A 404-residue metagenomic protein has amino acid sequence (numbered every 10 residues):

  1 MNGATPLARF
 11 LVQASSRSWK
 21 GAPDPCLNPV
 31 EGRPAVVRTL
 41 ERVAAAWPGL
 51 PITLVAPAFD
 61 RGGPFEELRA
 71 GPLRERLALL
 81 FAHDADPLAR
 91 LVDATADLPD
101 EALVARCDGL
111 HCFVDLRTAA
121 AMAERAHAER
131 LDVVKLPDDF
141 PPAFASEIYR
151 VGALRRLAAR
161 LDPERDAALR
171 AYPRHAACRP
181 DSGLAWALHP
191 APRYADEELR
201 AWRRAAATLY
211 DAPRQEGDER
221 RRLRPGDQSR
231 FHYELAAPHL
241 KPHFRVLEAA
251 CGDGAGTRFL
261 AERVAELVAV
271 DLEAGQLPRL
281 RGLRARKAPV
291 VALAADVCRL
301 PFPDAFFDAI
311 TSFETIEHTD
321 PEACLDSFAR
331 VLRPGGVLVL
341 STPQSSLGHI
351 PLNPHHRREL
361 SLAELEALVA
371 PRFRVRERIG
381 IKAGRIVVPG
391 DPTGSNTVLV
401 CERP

Functional and structural regions predicted by a protein language model:
M1-A22: N-terminal nucleotide-binding beta1-loop-alpha1 segment
R42-P48: Short, acidic, metal-binding catalytic loop of nucleotide-sugar glycosyltransferases
P57-A123: Short phosphate-binding loop-to-helix
V114-Y194: Conserved core of the sugar-phosphate nucleotidyltransferase
L199-F302, A309-F313, C324-L325, L362-E364 (+2 more regions): Conserved N-terminal segment of class I S-adenosyl-L-methionine
A323-P334: A short glycine-rich, Lys/Arg-flanked "PGG" loop and its adjoining helix->strand segment in the class I
G336-T342: Conserved beta-strand signature within the Rossmann-like core of class I S-adenosyl-L-methionine
H349-E364: Acceptor-substrate binding/catalytic loop of class I
